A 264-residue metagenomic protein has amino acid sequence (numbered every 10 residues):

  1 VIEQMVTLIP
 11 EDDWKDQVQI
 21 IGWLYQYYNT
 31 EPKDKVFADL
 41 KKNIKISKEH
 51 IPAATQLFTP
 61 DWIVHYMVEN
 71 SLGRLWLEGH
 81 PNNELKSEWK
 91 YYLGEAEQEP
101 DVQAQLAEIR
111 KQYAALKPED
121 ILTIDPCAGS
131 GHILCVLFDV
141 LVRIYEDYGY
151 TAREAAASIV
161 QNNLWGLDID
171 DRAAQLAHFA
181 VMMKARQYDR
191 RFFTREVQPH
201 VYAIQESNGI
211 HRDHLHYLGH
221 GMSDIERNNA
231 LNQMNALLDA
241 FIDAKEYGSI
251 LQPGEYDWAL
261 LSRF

Functional and structural regions predicted by a protein language model:
V1-W23, E31, N228, N232-D239 (+1 more regions): Non-catalytic nucleic-acid substrate-recognition regions in nucleic-acid-modifying enzymes
D12-W23, K35-N43, E78-P81, G254: Short coil/turn segments at secondary-structure boundaries
K15-N29, E69, R172, L176-F179: P-loop NTPase catalytic cores that bind/hydrolyze ATP
E31-K35, D139-V140: Extended, well-ordered alpha-helical segments in internal regulatory regions
K42-F264: SAM-dependent methyltransferase catalytic region
